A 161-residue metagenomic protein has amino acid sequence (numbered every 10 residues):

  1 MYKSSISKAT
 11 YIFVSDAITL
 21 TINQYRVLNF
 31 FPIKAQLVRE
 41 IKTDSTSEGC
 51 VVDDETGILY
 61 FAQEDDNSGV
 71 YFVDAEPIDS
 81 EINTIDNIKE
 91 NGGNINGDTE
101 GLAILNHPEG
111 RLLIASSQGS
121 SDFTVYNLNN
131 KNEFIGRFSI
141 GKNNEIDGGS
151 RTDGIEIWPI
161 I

Functional and structural regions predicted by a protein language model:
M1-I161: Sequence/structural signature of beta-propeller domains
